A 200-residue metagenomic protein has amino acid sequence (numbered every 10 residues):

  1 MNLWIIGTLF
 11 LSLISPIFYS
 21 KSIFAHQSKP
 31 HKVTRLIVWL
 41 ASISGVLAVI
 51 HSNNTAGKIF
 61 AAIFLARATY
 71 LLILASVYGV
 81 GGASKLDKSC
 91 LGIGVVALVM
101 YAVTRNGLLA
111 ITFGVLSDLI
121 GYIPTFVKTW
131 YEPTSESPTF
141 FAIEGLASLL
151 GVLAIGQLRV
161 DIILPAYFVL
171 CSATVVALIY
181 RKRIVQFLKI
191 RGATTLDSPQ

Functional and structural regions predicted by a protein language model:
M1-Q200: Alpha-helical membrane-protein topology signature
